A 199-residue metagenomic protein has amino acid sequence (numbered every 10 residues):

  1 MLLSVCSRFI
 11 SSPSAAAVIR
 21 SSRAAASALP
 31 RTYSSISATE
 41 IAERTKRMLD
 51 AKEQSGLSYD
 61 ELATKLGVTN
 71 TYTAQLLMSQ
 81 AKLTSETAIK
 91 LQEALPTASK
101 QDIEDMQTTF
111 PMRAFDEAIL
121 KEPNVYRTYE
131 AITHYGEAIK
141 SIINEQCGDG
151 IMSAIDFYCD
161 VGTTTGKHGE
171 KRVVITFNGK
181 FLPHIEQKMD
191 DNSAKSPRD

Functional and structural regions predicted by a protein language model:
M1-I36: N-terminal mitochondrial targeting presequence
P30-Q54: A short, Lys/Arg-rich alpha-helix, primarily the initiator
E53-S55, M78-E86, T97: Short, solvent-exposed alpha-helical "recognition" segments
Y59, N70, A88: Helix-turn-helix DNA-binding elements, focusing on the entry/boundary residues of the two helices that contact DNA
E61-T64: Short alpha-helical "recognition helix" segments of helix-turn-helix
G67-L83: Recognition helix of helix-turn-helix/homeodomain-like DNA-binding domains that insert into the DNA major groove
E86-D102: DNA major-groove recognition helix of helix-turn-helix/homeodomain DNA-binding modules
E104-P183: Helix-turn-helix/homeodomain-like alpha-helical modules used for DNA recognition and transcription-factor dimerization
